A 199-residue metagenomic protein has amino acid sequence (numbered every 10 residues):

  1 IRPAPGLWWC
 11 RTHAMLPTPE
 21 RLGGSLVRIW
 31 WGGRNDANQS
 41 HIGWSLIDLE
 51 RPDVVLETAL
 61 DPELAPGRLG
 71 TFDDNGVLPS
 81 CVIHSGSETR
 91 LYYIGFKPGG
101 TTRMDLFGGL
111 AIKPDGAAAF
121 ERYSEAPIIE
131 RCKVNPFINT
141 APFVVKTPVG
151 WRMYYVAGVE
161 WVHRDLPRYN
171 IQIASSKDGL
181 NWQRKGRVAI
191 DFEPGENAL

Functional and structural regions predicted by a protein language model:
I1-N75, I83-A141, V145-L199: Beta-rich carbohydrate-recognition and catalytic domains
P79: Short, solvent-exposed interaction modules
